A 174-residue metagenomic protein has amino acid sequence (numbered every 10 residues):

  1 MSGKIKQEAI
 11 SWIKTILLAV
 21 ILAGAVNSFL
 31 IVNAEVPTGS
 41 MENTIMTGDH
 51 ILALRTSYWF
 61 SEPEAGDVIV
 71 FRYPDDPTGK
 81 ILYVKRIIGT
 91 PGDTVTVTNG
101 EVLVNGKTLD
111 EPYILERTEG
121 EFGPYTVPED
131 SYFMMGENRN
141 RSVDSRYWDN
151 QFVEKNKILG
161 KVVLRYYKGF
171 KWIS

Functional and structural regions predicted by a protein language model:
M1-K80, V153-S174: Protein maturation boundaries and topogenic segments
V36, L82-V84, V97, V127 (+1 more regions): A broad, structural micro-motif
S40-T44, W59-E62, R86, G92 (+3 more regions): Short, surface-exposed secondary-structure edge patches
H50, V68, T94, S131-Y132: Residue-level marker of beta-strand positions
F60, R141-S142: Active-site environment of divalent metal-dependent phosphoester hydrolases
L82-K107: Mid-length scaffold segments of soluble, non-membrane domains
V104-E119: PP2C/PPM family metal-dependent serine/threonine protein phosphatase catalytic domain, recognizing the conserved
G136: Phosphate/adenylate-binding glycine loop and adjacent helical scaffold
